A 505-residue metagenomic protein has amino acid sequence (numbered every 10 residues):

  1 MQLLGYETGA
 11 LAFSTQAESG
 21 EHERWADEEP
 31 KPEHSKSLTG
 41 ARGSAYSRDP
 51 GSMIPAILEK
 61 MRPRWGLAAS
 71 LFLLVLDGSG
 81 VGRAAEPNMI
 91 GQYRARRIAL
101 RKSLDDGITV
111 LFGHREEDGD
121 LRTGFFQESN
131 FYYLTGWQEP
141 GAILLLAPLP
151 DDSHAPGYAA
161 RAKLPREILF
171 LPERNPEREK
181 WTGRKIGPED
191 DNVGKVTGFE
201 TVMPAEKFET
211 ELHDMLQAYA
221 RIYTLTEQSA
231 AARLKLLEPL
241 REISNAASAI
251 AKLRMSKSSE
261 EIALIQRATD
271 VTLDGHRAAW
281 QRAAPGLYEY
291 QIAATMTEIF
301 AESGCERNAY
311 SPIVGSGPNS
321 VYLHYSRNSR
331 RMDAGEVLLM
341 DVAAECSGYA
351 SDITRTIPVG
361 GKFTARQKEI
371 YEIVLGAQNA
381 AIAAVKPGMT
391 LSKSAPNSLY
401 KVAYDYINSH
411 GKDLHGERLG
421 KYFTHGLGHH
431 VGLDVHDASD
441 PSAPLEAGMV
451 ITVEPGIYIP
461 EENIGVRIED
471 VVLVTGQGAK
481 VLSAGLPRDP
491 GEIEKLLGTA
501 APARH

Functional and structural regions predicted by a protein language model:
M1-E18, W25-A26, E33, S37-T39 (+1 more regions): Short, strongly patterned local motifs
T15, L74-V75: Generic detector of N-terminal low-structure segments
E21, Y46-M53, I57: Short, positively charged and aromatic/hydrophobic N-terminal segments
R24, R42, R48, R62-R64 (+1 more regions): Basic polycationic patches enriched in arginine
I57-W65, G82-H505: Active-site neighborhoods and metal-handling regions in enzymes and metal-associated proteins
L67-L73: Sec-dependent N-terminal signal peptides
V75-G82: C-terminal segment of classical bacterial N-terminal signal peptides
